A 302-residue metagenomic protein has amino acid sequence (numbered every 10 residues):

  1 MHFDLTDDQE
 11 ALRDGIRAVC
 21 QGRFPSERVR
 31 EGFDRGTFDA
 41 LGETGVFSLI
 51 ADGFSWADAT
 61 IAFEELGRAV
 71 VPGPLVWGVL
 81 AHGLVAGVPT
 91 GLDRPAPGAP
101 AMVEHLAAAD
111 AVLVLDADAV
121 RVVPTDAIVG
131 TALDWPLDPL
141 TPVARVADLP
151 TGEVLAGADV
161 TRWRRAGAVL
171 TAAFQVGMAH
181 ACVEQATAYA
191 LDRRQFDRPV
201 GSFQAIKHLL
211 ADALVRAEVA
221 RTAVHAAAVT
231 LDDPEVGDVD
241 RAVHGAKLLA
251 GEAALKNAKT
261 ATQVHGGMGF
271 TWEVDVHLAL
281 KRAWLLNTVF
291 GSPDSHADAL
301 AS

Functional and structural regions predicted by a protein language model:
M1-A69, W163, A168-S302: Alpha-helical interface subdomain recognition
V70-E184, A188: FAD-binding core of flavoproteins
